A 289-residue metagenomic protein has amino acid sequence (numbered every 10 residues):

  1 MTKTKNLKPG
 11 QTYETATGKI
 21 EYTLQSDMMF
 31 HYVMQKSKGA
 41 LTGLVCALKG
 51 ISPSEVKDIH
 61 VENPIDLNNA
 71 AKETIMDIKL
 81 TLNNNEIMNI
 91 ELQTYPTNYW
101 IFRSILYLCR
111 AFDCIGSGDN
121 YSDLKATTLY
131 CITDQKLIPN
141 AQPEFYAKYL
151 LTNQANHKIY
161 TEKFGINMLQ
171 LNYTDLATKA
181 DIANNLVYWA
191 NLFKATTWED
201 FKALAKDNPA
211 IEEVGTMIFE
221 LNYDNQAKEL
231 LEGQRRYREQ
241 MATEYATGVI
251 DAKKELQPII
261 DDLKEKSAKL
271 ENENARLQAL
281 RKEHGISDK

Functional and structural regions predicted by a protein language model:
M1-G165, D175-A177: Accessory alpha/beta interaction modules
T2-G18, M88-Q93, V187, N191-K289: Short, charged alpha-helical interaction segments and adjacent helix-coil junctions
D27, G39-T42, L124-T127, I166 (+4 more regions): Non-catalytic, well-ordered alpha-helical scaffold segments
Y32, L176, A180, F201-A205: Generic amphipathic alpha-helical segments used as scaffolds and interaction surfaces in large, multi-domain proteins
V33, L48, N172, L192-F193 (+1 more regions): Generic structural signal for hydrophobic core residues of well-folded globular domains
E144-L150, I182-W189, G233-R235: Short intrinsically disordered coil segments
K158, K163-V187, F193: Extended serine/threonine-enriched, polar tracts that run as long, contiguous segments within proteins
